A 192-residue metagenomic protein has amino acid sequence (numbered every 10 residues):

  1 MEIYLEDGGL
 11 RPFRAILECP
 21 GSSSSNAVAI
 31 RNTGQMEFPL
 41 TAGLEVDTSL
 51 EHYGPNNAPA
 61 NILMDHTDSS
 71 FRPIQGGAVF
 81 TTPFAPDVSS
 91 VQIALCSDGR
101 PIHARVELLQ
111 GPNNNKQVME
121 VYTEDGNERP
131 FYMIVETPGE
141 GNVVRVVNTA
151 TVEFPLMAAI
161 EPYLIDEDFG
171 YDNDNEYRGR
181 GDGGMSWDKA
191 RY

Functional and structural regions predicted by a protein language model:
M1-Y192: Acidic, Ser/Thr/Pro
